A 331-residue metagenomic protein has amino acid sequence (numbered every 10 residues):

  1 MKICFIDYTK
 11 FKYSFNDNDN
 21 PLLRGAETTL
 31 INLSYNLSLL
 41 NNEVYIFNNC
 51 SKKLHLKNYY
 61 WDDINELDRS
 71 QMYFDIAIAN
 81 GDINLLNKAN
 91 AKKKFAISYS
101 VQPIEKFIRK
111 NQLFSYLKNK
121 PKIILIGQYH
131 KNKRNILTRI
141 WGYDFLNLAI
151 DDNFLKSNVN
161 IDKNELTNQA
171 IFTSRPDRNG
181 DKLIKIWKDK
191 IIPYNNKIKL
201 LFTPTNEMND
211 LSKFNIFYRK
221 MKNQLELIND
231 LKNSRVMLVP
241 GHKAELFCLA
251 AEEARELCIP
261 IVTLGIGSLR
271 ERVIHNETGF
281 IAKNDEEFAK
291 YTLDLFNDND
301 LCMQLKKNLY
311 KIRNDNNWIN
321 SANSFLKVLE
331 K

Functional and structural regions predicted by a protein language model:
N32, K283, D300-E330: A charged, aromatic-enriched C-terminal amphipathic alpha-helix characteristic of glycosyltransferases across folds
N48-N119, Y129: Extended catalytic core of nucleotide-activated donor transferases of GT-like folds
K106-F107, N119-Y143: A short, active-site helix/loop in glycosyltransferases that binds the activated sugar's phosphate group
K106-F107, N135, D144-T167: Acidic anion/phosphate-binding donor-loop and adjacent secondary structure in glycosyltransferase catalytic cores
D152, I161-M221: Conserved catalytic-core segment of nucleotide-activated headgroup transferases in glycan assembly
I228, A251-E256, R270-E271: Short alpha-helical segment that forms part of, or immediately flanks, the ligand-binding pocket in carbohydrate-active
K232-L246, I259: Acidic donor-binding loop of glycosyltransferase active sites
H275-E286, D294-N299: Conserved acidic donor-binding segment of nucleotide-sugar-dependent glycosyltransferases
